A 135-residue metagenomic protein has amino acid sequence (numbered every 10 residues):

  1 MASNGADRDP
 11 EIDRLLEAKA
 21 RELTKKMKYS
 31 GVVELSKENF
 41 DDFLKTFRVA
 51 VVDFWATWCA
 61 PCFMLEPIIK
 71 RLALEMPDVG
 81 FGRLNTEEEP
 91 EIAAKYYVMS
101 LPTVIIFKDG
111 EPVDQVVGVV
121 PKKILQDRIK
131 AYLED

Functional and structural regions predicted by a protein language model:
M1-V51, T57-F63, P67-G80, P90-E91 (+3 more regions): Proteins that catalyze or organize thiol-disulfide redox chemistry and the adjacent proteostasis machinery handling
R83: Conserved residues in the N-terminal Rossmann fold of short-chain dehydrogenase/reductase
T86: Hydrophobic anchor residue in the Rossmann-like NAD(P) cofactor-binding loop of oxidoreductases, predominantly
